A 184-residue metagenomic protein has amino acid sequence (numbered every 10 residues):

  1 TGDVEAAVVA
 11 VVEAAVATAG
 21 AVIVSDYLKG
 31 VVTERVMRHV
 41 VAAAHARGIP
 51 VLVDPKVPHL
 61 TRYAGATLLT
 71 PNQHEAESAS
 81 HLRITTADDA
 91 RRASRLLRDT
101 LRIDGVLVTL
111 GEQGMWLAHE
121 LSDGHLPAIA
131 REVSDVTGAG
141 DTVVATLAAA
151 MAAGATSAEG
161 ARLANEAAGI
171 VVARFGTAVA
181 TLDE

Functional and structural regions predicted by a protein language model:
T1, V31-V32, A79-S80: A generic structural signal for short coil/turn motifs at secondary-structure boundaries
T1-A15: Conserved phosphate-binding/catalytic loop of the ribokinase/pfkB sugar-kinase fold
A7, T18, R35-P50, P55-G65 (+3 more regions): Conserved phosphate-binding/catalytic region of the ribokinase-like
A15-V31: Short acidic, glycine-rich surface-loop motifs adjacent to enzyme active sites
A66-H74: Non-cysteine beta-strand/loop elements that form the S-adenosyl-L-methionine
